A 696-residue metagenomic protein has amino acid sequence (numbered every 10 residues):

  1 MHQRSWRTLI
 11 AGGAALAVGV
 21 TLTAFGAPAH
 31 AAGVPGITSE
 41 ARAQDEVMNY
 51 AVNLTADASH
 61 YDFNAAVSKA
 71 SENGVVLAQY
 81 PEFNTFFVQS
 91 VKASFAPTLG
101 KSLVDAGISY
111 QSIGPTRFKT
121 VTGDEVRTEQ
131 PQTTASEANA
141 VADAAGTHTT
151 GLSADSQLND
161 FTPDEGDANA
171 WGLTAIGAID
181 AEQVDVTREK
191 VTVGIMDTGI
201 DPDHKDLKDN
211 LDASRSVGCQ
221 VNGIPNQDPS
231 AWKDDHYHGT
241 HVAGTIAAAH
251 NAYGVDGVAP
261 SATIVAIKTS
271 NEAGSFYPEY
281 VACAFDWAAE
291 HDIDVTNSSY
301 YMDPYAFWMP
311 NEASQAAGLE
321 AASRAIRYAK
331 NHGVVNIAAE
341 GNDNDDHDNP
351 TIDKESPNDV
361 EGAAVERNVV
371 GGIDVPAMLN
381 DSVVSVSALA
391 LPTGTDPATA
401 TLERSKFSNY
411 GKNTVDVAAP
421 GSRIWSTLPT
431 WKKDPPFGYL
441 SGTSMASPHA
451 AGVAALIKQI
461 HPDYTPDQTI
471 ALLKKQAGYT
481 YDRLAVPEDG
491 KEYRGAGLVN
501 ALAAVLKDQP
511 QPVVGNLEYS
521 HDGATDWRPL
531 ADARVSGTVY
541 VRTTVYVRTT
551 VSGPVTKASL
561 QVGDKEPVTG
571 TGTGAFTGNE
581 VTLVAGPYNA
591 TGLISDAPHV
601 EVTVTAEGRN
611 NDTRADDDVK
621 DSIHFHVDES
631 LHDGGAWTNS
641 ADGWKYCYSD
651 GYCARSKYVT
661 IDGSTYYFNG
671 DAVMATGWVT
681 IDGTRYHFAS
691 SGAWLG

Functional and structural regions predicted by a protein language model:
M1-A31: Secretory targeting and sorting signals
A32-E40, N64-D167: Autoinhibitory propeptides
S39-A41, V76-L77, I293-Y300, S382 (+1 more regions): C-terminal subdomain of the subtilisin-like protease fold in secreted/lumenal serine endopeptidases
G146-S261, C283-D286, E290-A317, D346-P350 (+2 more regions): Active-site core segment of subtilase-fold serine proteases
D197, V334, G362-Q459, D463 (+1 more regions): Extracellular S/T/G-rich loop segment that most often corresponds to the catalytic His/Ser-adjacent loop
A243-I246, V265-N271, D294-V295, A419-L498: Hydrolase catalytic cores
T269-M378, W431-P448: Substrate-binding/access-modulating region of protease and related hydrolase catalytic domains
V627-G696: Extracellular adhesion/carbohydrate-binding repeat motifs centered on closely spaced tryptophans
